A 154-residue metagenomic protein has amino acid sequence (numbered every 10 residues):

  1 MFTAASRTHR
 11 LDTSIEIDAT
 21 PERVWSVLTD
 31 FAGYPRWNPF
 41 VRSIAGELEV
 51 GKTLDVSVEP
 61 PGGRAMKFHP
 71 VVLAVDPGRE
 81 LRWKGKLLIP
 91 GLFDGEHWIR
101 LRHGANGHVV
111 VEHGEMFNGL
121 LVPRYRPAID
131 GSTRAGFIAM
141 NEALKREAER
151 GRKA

Functional and structural regions predicted by a protein language model:
M1-E49: Hydrophobic ligand-binding cavity/cleft-lining segments
S6-T8, E49, G63-A65, L92-D94 (+1 more regions): Short coil/turn motifs at beta-sheet boundaries
T8-E16, T53, K67, E80 (+2 more regions): Intrinsic-disorder/low-complexity, polar/charged segments enriched in Ser/Thr/Lys/Arg/Asp/Glu/Gln
T13-I15, F68-A74, G85, G95-H103: Hydrophobic/aromatic beta-strand elements that line small-molecule binding cavities or substrate pockets in beta-rich
D18-E22, E49, L73-R79, R100-V110: A short, structured loop/turn motif at beta-sheet edges
A45-P90, E112, E142-R152: Glycine-rich portal/gate segments that line the openings of hydrophobic small-molecule binding cavities
K86-A139, L144-R146: Beta-strand/loop substructures that line and gate deep hydrophobic ligand-binding cavities in soluble
